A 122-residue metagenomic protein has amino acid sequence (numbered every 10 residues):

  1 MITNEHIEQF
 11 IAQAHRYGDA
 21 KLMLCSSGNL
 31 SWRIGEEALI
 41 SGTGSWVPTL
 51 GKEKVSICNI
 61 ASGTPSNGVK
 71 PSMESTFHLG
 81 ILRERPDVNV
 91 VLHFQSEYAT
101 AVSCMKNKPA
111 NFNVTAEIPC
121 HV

Functional and structural regions predicted by a protein language model:
M1-V122: Glycine-rich flexible loops
